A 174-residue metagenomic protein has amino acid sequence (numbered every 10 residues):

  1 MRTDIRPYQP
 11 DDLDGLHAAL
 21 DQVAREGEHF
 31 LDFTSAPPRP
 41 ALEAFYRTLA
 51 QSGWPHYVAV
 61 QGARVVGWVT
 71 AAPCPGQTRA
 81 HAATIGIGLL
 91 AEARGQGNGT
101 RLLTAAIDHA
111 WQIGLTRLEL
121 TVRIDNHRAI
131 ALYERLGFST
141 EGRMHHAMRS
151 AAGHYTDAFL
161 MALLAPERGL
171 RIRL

Functional and structural regions predicted by a protein language model:
D4-A18: A short beta-loop-alpha structural element at the N-terminal edge of CoA-dependent acyl/N-acetyltransferase catalytic
P7-D11, A24, E28-E92, L103-A105 (+2 more regions): Acetyl-CoA-dependent GNAT
Q96, T100, D125-G142: Conserved active-site alpha-helix within GNAT-family acetyltransferase domains
A110-T121: Conserved GNAT acetyl-CoA-binding A-motif
E119-V122, E134, S139-H154: Conserved catalytic-core motifs of GNAT/GCN5-like acyltransferases
T156-L174: Terminal substrate-recognition subdomain of acyl/acetyltransferases
